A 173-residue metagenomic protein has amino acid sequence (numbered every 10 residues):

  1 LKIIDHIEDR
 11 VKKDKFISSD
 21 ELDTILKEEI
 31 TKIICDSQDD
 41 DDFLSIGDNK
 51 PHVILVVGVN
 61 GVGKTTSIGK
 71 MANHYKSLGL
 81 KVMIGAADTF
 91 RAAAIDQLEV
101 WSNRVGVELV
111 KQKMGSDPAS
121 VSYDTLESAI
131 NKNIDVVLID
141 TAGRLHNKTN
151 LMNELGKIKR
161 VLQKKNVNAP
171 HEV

Functional and structural regions predicted by a protein language model:
L1-T89, A94-M114, S122-I130, I134-T141: Primarily NTPase-proximal linker/entry elements flanking Walker-type ATP/GTP-binding cores
K81-M83, V107, D135-V136, M152-V173: Inter-motif core of Ras-like GTPase G domains
A94-D96, H146-M152: Conserved ATPase-coupling elements of RecA-like P-loop NTPase cores
